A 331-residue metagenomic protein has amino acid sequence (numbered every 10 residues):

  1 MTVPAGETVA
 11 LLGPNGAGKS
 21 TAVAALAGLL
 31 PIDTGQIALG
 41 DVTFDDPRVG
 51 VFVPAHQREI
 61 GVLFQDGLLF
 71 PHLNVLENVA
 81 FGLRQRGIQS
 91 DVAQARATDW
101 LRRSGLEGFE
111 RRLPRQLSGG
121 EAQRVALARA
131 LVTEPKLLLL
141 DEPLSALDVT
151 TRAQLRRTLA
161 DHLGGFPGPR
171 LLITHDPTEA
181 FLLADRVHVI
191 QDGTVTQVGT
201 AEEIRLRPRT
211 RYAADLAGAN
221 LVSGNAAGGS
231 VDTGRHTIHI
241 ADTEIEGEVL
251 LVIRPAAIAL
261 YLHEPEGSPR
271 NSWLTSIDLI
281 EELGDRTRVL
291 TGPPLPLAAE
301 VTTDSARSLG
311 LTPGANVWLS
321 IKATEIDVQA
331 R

Functional and structural regions predicted by a protein language model:
L12-P14: The feature captures the beta-strand-to-loop junction immediately N-terminal to the Walker
S20-V23, V125: ABC ATPase nucleotide-binding domain helices that frame the ATP-binding cleft
A27: Helix-to-loop junction immediately C-terminal to a conserved catalytic motif
L30-P31, A38, R84: A position-specific signal in ABC ATPase nucleotide-binding domains
G35-P47: Conserved ABC transporter NBD signature motif
E59-G61, L69-R209: ABC ATPase nucleotide-binding domains
G234-E281, R288, E300-R331: Glycine/charge-rich catalytic "coupling/switch" loops of P-loop NTPases
